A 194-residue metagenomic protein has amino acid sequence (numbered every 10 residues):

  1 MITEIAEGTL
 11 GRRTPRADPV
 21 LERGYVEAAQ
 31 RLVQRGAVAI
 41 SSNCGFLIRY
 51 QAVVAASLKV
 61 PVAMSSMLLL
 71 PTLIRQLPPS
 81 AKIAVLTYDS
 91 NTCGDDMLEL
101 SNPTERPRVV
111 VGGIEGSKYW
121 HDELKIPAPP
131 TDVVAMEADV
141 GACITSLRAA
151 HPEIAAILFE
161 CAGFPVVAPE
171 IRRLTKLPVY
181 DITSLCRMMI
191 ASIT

Functional and structural regions predicted by a protein language model:
M1-A39, V53-A56, L147, E153 (+1 more regions): Metallocofactor- and cofactor-centric catalytic cores in central/energy metabolism, strongly enriched
M1-R23, D89-T131: N-terminal glycine-rich anion-binding loop in soluble enzyme alpha/beta folds
A39-Q51, V62-L69, Y88-T92, E160-V166: Gly/Ser/Thr-rich loops at beta-strand to alpha-helix junctions that form or flank small-molecule/cofactor-binding
V53-L77, R172-I190: Short, acidic/small-residue loops that bind anionic groups at enzyme active sites
R75, D95-L98, P169-E170, S192: Short, well-ordered secondary-structure micro-motifs
K82-L86: Conserved beta-strand elements of the Class I
A135-E153: A short, acidic, amphipathic alpha-helical segment used as a generic capping/interface helix at domain edges
A138, A156-I193: C-terminal/domain-terminus segments
